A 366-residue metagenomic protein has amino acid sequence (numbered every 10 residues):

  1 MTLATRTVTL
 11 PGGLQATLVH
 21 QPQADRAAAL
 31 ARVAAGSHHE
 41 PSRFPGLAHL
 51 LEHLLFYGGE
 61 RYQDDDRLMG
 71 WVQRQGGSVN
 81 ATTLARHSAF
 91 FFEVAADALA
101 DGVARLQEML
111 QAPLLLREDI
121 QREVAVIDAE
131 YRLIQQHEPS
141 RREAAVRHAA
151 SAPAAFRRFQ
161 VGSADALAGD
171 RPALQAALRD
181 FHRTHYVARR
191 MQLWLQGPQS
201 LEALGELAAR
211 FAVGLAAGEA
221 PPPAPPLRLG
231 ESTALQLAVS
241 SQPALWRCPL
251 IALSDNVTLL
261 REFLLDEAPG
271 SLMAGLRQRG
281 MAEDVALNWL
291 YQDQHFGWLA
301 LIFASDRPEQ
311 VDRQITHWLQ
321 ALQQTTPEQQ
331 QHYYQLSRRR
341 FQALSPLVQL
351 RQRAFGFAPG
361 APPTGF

Functional and structural regions predicted by a protein language model:
M1-D25: N- or domain-start disorder-to-order transition segments that initiate the globular core
R6-P11, L229-S240: Short acidic-hydrophobic surface loop/beta-edge motif
T17-V19, H182-R183, E231-A238: Short, surface-exposed beta-strand/loop micro-motifs that present aromatic residues
A28-R32, P243-A252: Active-site-flanking beta-strand signature of metal-NTP-handling nucleotidyl enzymes and homologous cyclase-like
L30-E93, Q160, D266-A282: M16/MPP (pitrilysin/insulinase) zinc-metallopeptidase core fold and M16-derived inactive scaffolds
H49, L260-R261: Short, conserved beta-strand/beta-arch hydrophobic-aromatic motifs that form part of recognition grooves or interface
L51-E60, Q107, Q111, L264-A268 (+1 more regions): Short amphipathic alpha-helical signal-transduction/dimerization elements
R67-R228, N256, Q278-F366: Charge-rich, well-structured scaffold segments of protease-associated domains
